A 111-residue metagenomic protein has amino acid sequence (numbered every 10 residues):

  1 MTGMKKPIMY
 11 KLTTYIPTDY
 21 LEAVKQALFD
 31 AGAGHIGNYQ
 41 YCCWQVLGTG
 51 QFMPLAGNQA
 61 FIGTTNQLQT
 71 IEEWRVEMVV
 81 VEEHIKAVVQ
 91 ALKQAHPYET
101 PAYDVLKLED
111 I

Functional and structural regions predicted by a protein language model:
M1-I111: Hydrophobic structural segments
